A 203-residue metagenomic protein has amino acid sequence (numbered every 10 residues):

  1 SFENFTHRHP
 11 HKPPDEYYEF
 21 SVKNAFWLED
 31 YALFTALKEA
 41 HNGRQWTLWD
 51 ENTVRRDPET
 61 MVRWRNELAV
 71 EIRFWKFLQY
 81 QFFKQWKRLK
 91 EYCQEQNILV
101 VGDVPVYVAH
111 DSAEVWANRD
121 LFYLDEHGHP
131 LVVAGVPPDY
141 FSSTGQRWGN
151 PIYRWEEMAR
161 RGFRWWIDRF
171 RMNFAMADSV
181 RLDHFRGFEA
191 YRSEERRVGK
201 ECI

Functional and structural regions predicted by a protein language model:
S1-F83, V108-R197: Alpha-amylase-like alpha-glycosidases and glucanotransferases acting on alpha-linked glucans and related
W75, Q79-V108: Conserved, well-ordered alpha-helix/loop/beta-strand core segments that scaffold catalytic motifs
G199-I203: Short "domain-exit" segments at the C-terminal end of structured domains
